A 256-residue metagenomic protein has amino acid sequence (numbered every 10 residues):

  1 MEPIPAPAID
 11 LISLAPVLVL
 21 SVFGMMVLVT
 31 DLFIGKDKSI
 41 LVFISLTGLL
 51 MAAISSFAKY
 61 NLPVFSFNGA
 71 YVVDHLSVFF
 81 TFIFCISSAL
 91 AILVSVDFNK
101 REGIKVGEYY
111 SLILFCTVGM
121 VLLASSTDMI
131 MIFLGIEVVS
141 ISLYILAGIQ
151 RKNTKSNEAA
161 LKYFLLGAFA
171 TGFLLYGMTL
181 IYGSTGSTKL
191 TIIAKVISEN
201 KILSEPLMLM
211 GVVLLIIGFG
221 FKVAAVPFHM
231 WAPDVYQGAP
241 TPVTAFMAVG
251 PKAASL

Functional and structural regions predicted by a protein language model:
M1-L256: Alpha-helical transmembrane segments of multi-pass membrane proteins predominantly involved in bioenergetics
